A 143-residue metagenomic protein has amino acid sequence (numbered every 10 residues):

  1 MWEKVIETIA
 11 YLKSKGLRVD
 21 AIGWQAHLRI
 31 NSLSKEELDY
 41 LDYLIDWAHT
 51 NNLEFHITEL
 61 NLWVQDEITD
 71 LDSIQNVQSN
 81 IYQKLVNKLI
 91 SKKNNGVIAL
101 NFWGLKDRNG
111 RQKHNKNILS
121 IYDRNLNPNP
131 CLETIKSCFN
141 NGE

Functional and structural regions predicted by a protein language model:
M1-K15, S34-L41: Distinct, well-ordered alpha-helical segments
Y11-K15, Q25, W47-E54: Short hydrophobic alpha-helical module
S14-R18, K92-N95: Short helix-capping segments at alpha-helix termini
R18, Q25, W103: Conserved residues at the C-terminal ends of beta-strands
A21-Q25, H56-E59: Short, conserved beta-strand edge motifs with alternating hydrophobic and charged residues
W24-K35: Surface-exposed cleft-lining segments at the edges of enzyme active sites
L33-E143: Aromatic-rich peripheral "rim/lid" segments of glycoside hydrolase catalytic domains that contact and position glycan
